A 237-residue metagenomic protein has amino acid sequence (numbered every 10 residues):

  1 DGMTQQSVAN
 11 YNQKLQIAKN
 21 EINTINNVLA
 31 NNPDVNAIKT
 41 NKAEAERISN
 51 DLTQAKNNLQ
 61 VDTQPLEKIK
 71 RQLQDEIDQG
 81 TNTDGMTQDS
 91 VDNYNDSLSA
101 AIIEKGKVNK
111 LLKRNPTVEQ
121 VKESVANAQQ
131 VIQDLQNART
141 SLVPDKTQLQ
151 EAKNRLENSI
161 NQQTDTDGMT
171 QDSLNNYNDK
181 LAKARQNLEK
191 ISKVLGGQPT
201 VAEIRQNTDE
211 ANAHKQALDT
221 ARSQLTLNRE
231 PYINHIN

Functional and structural regions predicted by a protein language model:
D1-N237: Beta-rich interaction/scaffold domains
